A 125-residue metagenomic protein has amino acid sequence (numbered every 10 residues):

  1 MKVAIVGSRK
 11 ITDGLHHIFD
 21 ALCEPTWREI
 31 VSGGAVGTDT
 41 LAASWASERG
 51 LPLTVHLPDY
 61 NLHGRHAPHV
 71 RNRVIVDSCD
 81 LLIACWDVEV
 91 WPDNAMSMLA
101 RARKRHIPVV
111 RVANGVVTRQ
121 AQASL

Functional and structural regions predicted by a protein language model:
K2, G7-A123: Acidic/glycine-enriched connector segments
